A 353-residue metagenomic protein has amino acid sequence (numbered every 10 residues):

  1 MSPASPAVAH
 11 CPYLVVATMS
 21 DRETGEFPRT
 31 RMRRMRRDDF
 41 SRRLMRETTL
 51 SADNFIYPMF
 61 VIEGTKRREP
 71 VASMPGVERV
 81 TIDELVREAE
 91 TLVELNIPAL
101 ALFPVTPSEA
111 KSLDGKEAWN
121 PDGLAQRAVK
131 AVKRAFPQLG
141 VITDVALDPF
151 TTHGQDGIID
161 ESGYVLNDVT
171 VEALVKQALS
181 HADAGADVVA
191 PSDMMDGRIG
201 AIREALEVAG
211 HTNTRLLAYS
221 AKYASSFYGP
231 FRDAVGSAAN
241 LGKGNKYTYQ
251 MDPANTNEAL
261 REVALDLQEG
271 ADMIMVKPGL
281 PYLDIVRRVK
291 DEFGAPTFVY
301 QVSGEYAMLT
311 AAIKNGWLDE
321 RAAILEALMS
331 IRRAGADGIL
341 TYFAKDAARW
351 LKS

Functional and structural regions predicted by a protein language model:
S2-S5: Serine residues within intrinsically disordered or low-complexity segments
S20-R67, S226-K246: N-terminal amphipathic alpha-helix/helix-capping segment at the start of soluble metabolic enzymes
K66-P70, P75-S353: Alpha/beta enzyme core
